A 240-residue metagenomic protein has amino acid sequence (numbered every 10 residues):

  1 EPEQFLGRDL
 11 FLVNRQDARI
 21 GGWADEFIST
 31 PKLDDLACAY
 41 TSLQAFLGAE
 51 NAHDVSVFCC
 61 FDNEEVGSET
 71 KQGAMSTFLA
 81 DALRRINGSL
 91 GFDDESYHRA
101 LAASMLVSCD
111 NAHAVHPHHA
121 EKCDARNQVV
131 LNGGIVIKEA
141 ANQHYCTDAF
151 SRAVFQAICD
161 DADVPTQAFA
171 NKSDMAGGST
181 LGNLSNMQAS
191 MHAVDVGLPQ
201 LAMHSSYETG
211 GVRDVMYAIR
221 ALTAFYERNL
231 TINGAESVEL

Functional and structural regions predicted by a protein language model:
E1-D9, A52-F58, F92-A103, A162-S173 (+1 more regions): Flexible, glycine/charged-enriched surface loops at secondary-structure junctions
E1-T30, G48-A49: Soluble metallo-hydrolase cores and metallopeptidase-like ectodomains found primarily in the secretory/periplasmic
Q4, A112-S205, N233: Active-site-adjacent substrate-binding region of metalloamidase/peptidase-like peptide-processing proteins
S29-E69, F78-A82, A221: Alpha-helical metal-binding/catalytic segments enriched in His/Glu/Asp
L47-C60, D81, R85, L198-L240: His/Asp/Glu-rich mid-to-C-terminal helical/loop segments that flank catalytic regions of hydrolases
F61-Q72, K172-G182: Beta-rich nucleic-acid/ligand-interaction surfaces
T70, H98, A102-D124: Conserved ATP-utilizing enzyme core subdomain
S76-V107: A glycine-rich helix N-cap at a beta->alpha junction
